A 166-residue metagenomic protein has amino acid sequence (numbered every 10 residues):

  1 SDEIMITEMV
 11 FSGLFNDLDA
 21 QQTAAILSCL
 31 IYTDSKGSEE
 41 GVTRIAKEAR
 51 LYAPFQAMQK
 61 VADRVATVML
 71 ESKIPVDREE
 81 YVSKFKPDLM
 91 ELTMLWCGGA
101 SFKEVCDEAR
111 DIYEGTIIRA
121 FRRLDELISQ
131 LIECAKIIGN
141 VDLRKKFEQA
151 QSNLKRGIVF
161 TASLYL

Functional and structural regions predicted by a protein language model:
S1-L166: Non-catalytic terminal extensions of ATP-dependent helicases
